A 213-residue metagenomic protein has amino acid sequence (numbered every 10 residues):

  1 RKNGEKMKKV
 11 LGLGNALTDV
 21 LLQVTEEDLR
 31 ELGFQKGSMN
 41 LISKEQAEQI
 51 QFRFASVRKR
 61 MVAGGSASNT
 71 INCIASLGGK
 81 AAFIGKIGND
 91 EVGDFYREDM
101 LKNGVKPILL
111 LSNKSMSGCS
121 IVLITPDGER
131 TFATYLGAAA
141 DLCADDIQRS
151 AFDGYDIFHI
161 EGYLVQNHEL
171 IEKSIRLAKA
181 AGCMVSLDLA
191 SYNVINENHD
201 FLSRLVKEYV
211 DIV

Functional and structural regions predicted by a protein language model:
G4-I84: Glycine-rich phosphate/adenosyl-contacting loop at the front of the ribokinase-like
L13-N15, K86-N89, S112, I124-P126 (+2 more regions): Cofactor-binding loop segments of dinucleotide-utilizing enzymes, especially the Rossmann-like FAD- and NAD(P)+-binding
A81-F83, P107, V185-S186: Hydrophobic beta-strand scaffold residues
D99-M116: A glycine-rich helix N-cap at a beta->alpha junction
G104, G137-A144, Y192-E197: Short gly/ser/thr-rich secondary-structure transition/capping motifs
I108-S112, V122-V165: Conserved phosphate-binding/catalytic loop of the ribokinase/pfkB sugar-kinase fold
I157-V213: Conserved beta-alpha-beta core of the PfkB/ribokinase-like small-molecule kinase fold
